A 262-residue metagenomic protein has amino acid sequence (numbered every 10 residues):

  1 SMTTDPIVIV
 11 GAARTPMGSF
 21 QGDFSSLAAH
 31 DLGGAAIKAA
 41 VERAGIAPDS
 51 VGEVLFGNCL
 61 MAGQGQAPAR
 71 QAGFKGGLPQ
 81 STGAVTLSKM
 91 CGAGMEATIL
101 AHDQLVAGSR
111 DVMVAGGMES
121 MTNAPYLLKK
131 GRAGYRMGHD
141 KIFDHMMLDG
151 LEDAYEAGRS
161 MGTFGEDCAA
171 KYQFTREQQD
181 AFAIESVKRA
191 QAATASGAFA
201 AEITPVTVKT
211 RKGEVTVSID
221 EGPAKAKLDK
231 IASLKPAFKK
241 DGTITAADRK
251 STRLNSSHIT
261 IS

Functional and structural regions predicted by a protein language model:
M2-C59, G63-Q64, P68-G76, G83 (+3 more regions): Conserved active-site "lid/cap" helical segment
V8, A13-T15, S26-G34, Q178-R253: N-terminal extracellular/periplasmic Venus flytrap/periplasmic-binding protein-like
A13-P16, G57-A62, K89-A93, G117-A124 (+1 more regions): Acidic, glycine-rich active-site loops and adjacent beta-strand->loop/helix elements that engage anionic groups
L27, N58-V112, Y155-T163, K225-R249: Conserved catalytic cysteine-centered active-site region of acyl-thioester-dependent Claisen-condensing enzymes
D49-G57, G83-S88, M113-G117, D180-E185 (+1 more regions): Beta-strand segments within the central parallel beta-sheet cores of soluble alpha/beta enzyme folds
K89-E119, A169-A198, R253: Active-site-proximal alpha-helical scaffold in enzymes
V112-C168: Flexible glycine-/small-residue-enriched beta->alpha junction loops that bind anionic phosphate/pyrophosphate groups
L254-S262: Single conserved hydrophobic/aromatic residue that forms the stacking wall/gate of nucleotide- or nucleobase-binding
